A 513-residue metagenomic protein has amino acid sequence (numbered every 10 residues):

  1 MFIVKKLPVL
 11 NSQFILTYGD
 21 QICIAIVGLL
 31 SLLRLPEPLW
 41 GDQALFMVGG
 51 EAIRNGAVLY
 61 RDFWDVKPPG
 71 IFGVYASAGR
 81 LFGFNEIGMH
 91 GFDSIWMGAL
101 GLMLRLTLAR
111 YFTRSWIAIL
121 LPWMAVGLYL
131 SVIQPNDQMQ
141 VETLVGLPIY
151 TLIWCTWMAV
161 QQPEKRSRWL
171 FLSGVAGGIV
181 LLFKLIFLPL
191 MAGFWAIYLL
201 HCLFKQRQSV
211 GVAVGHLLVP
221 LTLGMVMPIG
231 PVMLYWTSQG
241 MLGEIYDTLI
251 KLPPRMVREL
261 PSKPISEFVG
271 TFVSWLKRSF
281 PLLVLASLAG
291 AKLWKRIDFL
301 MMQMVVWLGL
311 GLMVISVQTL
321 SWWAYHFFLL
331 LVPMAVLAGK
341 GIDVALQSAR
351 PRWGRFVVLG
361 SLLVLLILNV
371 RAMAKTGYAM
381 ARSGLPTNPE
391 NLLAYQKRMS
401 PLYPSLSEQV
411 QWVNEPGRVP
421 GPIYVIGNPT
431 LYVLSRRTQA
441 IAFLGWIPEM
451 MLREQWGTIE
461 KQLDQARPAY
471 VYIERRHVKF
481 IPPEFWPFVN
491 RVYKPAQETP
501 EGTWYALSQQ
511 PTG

Functional and structural regions predicted by a protein language model:
A25, G91-F112, V126-G127, T151: Transmembrane-helix motifs of polytopic, lipid-linked glycan transferases
G28, R168-L185, M191-A196, V226-M227 (+1 more regions): Membrane-interface alpha helices of multi-pass inner-membrane proteins
L102, S274-G311, A338: Hydrophobic, aromatic-rich transmembrane alpha-helices and their immediate juxtamembrane boundary segments
L104-L128, G146-L147, P163-R168, Q303: Transmembrane-helix signature of polytopic, membrane-embedded enzymes that assemble or transfer cell-envelope glycans
L144-P163, W169-L172, A176-G177, Y198-L199 (+1 more regions): Specific aromatic-rich, kink-prone transmembrane helix
L152-L172, F204-Q208, L282-M301, I342: Membrane-interface transmembrane helices that cradle and orient dolichyl/undecaprenyl
P189, M313, T319-R355: Hydrophobic/aromatic-rich transmembrane helices and adjacent perimembrane loops
A192, A196, S383, L393-E449 (+1 more regions): Short periplasmic/luminal acceptor-recognition loop of GT-C membrane glycosyltransferases, typified by
